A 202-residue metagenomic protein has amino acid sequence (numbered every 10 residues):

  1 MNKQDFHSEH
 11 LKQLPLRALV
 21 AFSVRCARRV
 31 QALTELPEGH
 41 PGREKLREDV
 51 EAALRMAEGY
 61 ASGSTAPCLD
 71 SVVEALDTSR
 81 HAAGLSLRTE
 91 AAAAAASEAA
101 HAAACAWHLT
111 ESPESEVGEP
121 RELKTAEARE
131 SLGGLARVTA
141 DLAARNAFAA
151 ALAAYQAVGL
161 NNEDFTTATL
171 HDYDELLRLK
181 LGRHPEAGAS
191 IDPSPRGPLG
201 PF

Functional and structural regions predicted by a protein language model:
N2-F202: Structured binding/interaction patches within domain cores
